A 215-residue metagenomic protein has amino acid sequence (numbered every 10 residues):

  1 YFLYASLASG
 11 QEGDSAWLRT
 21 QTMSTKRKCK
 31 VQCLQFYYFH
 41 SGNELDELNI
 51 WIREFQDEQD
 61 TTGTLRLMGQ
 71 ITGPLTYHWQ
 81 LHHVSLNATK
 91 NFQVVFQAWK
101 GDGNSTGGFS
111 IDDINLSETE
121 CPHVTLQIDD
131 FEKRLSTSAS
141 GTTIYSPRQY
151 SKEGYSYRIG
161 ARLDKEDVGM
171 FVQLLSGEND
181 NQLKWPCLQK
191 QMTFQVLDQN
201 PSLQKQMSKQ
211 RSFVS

Functional and structural regions predicted by a protein language model:
Y1-E166, Q173, K190, Q195-K205: Beta-sandwich/jellyroll recognition modules and their flexible linkers
D167-V168, S176-D180: Primarily extracytoplasmic ectodomains and periplasmic/lumenal surface modules that are beta-strand-rich
E178-L188: A short beta-turn/strand-edge loop motif at beta-sheet boundaries
K205-S215: Extended, solvent-exposed segments with strong compositional bias
